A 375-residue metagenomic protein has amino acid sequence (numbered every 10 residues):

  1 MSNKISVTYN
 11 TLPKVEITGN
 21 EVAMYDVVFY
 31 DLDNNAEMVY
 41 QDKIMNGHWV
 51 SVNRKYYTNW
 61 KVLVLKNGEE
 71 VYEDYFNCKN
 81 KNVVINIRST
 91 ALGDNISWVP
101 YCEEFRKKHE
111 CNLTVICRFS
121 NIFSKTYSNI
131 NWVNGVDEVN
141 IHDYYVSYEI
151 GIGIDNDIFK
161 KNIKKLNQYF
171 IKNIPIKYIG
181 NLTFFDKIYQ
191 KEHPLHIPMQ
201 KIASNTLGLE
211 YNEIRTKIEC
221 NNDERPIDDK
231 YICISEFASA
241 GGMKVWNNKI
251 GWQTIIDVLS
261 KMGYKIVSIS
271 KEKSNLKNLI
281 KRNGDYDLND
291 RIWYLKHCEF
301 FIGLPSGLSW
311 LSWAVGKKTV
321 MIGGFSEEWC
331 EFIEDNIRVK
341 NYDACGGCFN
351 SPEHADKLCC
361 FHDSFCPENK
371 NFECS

Functional and structural regions predicted by a protein language model:
M1-S375: Catalytic machinery of carbohydrate-active enzymes, primarily nucleotide-sugar-dependent glycosyltransferases
